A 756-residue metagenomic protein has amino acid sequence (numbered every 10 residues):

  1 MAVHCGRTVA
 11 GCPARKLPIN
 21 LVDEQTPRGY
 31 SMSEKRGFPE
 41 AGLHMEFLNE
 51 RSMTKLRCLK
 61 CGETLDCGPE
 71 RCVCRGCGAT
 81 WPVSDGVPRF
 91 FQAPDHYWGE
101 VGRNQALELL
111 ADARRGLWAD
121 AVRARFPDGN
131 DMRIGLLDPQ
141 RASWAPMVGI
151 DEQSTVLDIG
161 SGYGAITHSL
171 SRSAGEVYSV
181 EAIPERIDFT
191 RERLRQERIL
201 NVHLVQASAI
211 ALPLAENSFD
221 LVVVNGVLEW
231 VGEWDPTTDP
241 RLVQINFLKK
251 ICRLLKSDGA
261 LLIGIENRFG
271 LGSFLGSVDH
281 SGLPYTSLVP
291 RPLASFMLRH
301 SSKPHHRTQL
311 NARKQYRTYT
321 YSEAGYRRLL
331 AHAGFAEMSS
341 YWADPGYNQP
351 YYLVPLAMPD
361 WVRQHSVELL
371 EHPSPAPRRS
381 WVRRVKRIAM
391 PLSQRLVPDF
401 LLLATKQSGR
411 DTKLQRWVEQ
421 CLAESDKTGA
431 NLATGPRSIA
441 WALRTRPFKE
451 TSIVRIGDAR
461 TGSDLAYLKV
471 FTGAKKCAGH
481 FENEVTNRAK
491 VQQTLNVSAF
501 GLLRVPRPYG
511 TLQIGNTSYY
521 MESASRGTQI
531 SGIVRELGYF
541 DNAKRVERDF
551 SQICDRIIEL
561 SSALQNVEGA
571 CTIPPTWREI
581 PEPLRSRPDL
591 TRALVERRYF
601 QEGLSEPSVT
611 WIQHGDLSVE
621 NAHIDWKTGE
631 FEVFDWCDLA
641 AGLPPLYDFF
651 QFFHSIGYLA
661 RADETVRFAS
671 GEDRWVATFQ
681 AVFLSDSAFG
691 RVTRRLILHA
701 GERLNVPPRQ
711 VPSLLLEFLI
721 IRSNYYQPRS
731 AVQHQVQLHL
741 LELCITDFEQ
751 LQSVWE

Functional and structural regions predicted by a protein language model:
D131-Q153: Conserved alpha-helix/loop element of class I SAM-dependent methyltransferases that forms part of the SAM/SAH-binding
Y163-A174: Conserved SAM-binding loop of SAM-dependent methyltransferases across substrates and taxa, primarily the Class I
R241-A260: A short glycine-rich, Lys/Arg-flanked "PGG" loop and its adjoining helix->strand segment in the class I
I263-V289: Conserved class I S-adenosyl-L-methionine
E424-P436, N566-H614, D625-K627: An alpha-helical support segment within catalytic cores of ATP-dependent transferases
R455-E484: ATP-binding glycine-rich loop module of kinase domains
K490-A499, S531-C571, R597, Q601-L604: Conserved kinase catalytic-core helix
K627-F683: Active-site Asp-x-Gly
